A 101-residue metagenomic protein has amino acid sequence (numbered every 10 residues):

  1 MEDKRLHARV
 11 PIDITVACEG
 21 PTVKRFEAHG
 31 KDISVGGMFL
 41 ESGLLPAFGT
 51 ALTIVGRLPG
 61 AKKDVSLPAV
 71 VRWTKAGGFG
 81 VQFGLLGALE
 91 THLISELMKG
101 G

Functional and structural regions predicted by a protein language model:
M1-I33, G43-F48, S95-G101: N-terminal helix initiation/capping motif
I14-E19, G49-D64: Short conserved beta-strand and strand-loop elements enriched in small hydrophobics with frequent Asp/Gly
V16, A28, L67-A69, V81: Small-residue-enriched segments and motifs
G20, D32, V71-K75, L85: A residue-level detector for short acidic-glycine micro-motifs
H29-K31, F39-E41, G80-G84: Short, acidic/hydrophobic/Gly-rich beta-strand patch recurrent on exposed beta strands that often constitutes part
S42, G56, L67-A69, F83-L85: Residue-level recognition of conserved beta-strand positions in structured domain cores
K62-G77: Mid-chain, well-packed structural core segment of small domains
G78-G101: C-terminal output/interaction extensions
